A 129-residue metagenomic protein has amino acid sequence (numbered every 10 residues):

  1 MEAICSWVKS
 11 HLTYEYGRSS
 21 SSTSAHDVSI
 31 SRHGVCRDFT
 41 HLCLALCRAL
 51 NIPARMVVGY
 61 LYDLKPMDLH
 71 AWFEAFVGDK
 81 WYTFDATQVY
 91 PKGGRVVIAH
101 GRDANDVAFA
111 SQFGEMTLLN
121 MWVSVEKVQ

Functional and structural regions predicted by a protein language model:
M1-G34, L42, A104, T117-Q129: Secondary-structure boundary elements
S6, D38-E115, W122: Hydrophobic/aromatic-rich core segments of domains that either
